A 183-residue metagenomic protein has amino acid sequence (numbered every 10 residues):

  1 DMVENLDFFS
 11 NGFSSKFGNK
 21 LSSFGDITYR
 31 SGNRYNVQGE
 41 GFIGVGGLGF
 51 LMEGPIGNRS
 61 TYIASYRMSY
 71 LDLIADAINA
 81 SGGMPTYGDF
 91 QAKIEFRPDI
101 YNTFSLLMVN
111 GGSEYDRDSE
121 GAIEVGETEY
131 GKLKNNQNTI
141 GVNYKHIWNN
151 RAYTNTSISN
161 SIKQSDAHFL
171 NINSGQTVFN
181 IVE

Functional and structural regions predicted by a protein language model:
D1-N36, G49-L51: A beta-strand signature from Gram-negative outer-membrane beta-barrel systems, especially the internal plug domain
M2, Y35-G39, N58-Y62, F90 (+3 more regions): Outer-envelope beta-barrel architecture signal
L6, G39-I43, A64-Y66, L106-M108 (+1 more regions): Membrane-embedded beta-strand positions of outer-membrane beta-barrel proteins
S10-G12, Y29-S31, V45-G47, I56 (+3 more regions): Transmembrane beta-strands of outer-membrane beta-barrel pores
L21-S23, V37, I43-F50, G88-A92 (+3 more regions): Hydrophobic, lipid-facing positions within transmembrane beta-strands of outer-membrane proteins
Y29, I43, G54, F96-P98 (+1 more regions): Residue-level signature of outer-membrane beta-barrel architecture
S69-M84: Surface-exposed beta-strand-turn/loop segments characteristic of Gram-negative outer-membrane beta-barrels
A77, T103-T154, N160-E183: Flexible loop and strand-edge segments within Gram-negative outer membrane beta-barrel domains
